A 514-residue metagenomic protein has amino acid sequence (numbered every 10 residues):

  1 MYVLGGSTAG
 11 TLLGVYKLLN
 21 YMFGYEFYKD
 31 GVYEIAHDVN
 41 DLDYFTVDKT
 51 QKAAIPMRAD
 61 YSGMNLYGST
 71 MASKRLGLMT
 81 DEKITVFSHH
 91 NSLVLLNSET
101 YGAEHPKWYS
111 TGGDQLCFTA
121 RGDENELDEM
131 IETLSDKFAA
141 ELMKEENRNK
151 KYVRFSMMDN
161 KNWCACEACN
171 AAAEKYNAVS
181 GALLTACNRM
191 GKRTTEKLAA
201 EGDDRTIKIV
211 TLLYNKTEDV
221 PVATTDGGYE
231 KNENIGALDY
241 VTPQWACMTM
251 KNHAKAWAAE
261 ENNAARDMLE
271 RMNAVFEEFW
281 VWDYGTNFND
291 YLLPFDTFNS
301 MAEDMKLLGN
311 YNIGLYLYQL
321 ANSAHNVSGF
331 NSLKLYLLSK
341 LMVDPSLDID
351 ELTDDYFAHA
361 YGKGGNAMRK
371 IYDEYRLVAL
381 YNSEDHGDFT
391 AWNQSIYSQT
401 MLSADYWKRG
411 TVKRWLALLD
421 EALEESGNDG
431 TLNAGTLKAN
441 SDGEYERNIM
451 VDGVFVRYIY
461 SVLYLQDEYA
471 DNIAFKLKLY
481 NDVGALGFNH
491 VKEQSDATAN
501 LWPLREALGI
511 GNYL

Functional and structural regions predicted by a protein language model:
M1-G191, L269-P294: Feature activates predominantly on carbohydrate-active enzymes
A59, K150-R154, T206-V210, Y240-Q244 (+2 more regions): Structural preference for beta-strand elements that scaffold enzyme active sites
E126-E132, A140-E146, V153, E260-N366 (+2 more regions): Structured mid-domain segments that build the active-site/substrate or prosthetic-cofactor binding neighborhood
E146-R148, G202-D204, N234-D239, N310: Extracellular/periplasmic catalytic domains that process cell-envelope and extracellular macromolecules
E174-R193, G228-A256, L337-L347: Acidic, His- and aromatic-enriched active-site or binding-groove loops in soluble protein domains that engage sugars
C187-V222, E278-N289, L315-L320: Aromatic-lined carbohydrate-recognition surfaces of secreted/lumenal glycan-active proteins
V210-M248, L292-T297, H325-K334: Substrate-binding cleft/loops of secretory-pathway carbohydrate-active enzymes
L338-L514: Catalytic domains of carbohydrate-active enzymes that cleave complex glycans
